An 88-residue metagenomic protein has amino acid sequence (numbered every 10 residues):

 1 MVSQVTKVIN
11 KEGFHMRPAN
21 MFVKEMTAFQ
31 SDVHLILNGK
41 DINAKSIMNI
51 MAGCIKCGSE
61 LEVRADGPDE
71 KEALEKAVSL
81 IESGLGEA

Functional and structural regions predicted by a protein language model:
M1-V5, E60-E62: Intrinsic-disorder/low-complexity, polar/charged segments enriched in Ser/Thr/Lys/Arg/Asp/Glu/Gln
K7-G53, C57, A65: Compact, glycine-rich, soluble single-domain proteins
A52-A88: C-terminal structural segments of small proteins and small subunits
